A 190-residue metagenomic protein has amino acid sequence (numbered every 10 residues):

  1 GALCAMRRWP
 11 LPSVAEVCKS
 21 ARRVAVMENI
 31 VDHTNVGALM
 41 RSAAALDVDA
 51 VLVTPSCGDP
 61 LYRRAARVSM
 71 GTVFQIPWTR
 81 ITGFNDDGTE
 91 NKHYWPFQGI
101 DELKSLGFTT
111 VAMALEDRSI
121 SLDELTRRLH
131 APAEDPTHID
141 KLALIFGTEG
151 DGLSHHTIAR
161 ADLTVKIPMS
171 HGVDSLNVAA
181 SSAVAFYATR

Functional and structural regions predicted by a protein language model:
A2-C4, S42-L46, C57-F74, H155-R190: Structured adenosyl-cofactor binding patch, chiefly the S-adenosyl-L-methionine
M6-R118: RNA substrate-binding interface of SAM-dependent RNA methyltransferases
P12-S13, S121-D123, N177: Secondary-structure junction/capping motif
D101, G107, T126-L129, A133 (+1 more regions): Generic low-complexity, intrinsically disordered sequence content enriched in small uncharged/hydrophobic residues
V111-V173: Active-site/ligand-binding-proximal alpha/beta "capping" segment
